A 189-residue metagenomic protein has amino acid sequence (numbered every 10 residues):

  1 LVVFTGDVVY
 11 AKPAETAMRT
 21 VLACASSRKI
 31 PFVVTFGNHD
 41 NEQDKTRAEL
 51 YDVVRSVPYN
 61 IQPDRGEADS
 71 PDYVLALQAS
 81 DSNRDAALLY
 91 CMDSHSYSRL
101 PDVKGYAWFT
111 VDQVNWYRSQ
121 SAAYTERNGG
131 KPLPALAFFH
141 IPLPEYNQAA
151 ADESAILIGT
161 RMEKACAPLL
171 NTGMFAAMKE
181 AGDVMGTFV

Functional and structural regions predicted by a protein language model:
L1, S26, K179-E180: Non-catalytic positions within long, well-ordered alpha-helices that form the structural scaffold/packing of enzyme
L1-T20: N-terminal active-site segment of His-dependent metallophosphoesterases
V2-V8, G37, L133-F139: Active-site beta-strand/loop signature of hydrolases that rely on acidic residues for catalysis
Y10-P13, V34-K45, Y97-L100, F139-Q148 (+1 more regions): Active-site environment of divalent metal-dependent phosphoester hydrolases
K12, V53-R55, A165-A167: A short linear-motif detector with a strong N-terminal bias
P13-A17, E67, L170: Short, glycine/acidic-rich beta->alpha junctions
R19-G130: Extended active-site neighborhood of metal-dependent phosphoesterases/phosphodiesterases
L88, V103-V189: His/acidic metal-ligating clusters that form di-metal
